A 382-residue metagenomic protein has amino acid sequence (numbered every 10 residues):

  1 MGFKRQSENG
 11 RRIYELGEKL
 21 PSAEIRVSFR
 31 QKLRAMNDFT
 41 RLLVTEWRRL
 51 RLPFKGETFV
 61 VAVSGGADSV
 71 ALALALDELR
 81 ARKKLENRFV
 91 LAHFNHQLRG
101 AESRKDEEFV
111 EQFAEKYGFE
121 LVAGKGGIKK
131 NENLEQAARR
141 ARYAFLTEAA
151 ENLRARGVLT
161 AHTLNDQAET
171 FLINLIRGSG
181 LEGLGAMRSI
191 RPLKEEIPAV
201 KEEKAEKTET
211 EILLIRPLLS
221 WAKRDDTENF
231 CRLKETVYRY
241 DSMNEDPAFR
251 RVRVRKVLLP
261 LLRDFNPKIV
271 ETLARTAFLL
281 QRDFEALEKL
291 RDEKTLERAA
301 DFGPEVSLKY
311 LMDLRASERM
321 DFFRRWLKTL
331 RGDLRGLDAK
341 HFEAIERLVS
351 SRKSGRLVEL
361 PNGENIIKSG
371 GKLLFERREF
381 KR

Functional and structural regions predicted by a protein language model:
N9, S28-D68, E86-V90, F94 (+5 more regions): AMP-forming adenylation/ATP pyrophosphatase catalytic core
A35-K256: Core alpha/beta nucleotide-donor-binding catalytic domains of modification enzymes
V158-A161, M243-V252, V270-L273, A277 (+3 more regions): Conserved phosphate/pyrophosphate-binding and hydrolysis machinery centered on Walker-type P-loop NTPases, extending
V257, L261-I269: Conserved anion/nucleotide-ligand pocket segment
